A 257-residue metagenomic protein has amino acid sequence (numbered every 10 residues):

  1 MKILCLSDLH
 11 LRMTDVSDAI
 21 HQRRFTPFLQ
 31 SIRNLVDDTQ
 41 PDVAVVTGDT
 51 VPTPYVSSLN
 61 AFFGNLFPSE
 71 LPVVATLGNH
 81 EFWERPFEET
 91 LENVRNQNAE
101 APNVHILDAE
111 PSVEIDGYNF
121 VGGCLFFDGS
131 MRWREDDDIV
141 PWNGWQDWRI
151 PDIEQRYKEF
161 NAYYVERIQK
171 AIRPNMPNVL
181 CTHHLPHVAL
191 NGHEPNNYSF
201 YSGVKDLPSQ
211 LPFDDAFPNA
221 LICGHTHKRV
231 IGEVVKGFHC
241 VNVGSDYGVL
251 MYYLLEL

Functional and structural regions predicted by a protein language model:
M1-L4, S112-G122, P177, V234-C240: Beta-strand-turn-beta hairpins that frame and shape the catalytic cleft of phosphate-ester-processing enzymes
M1-P72, F82-E89: N-terminal active-site segment of His-dependent metallophosphoesterases
C5-S7, A44-D49, V73-N79, H105-E110 (+3 more regions): Active-site neighborhood of phospho(di)ester-bond hydrolases with catalytic His/Asp-centered motifs
M13, V121-N197: Active-site-proximal loop/helix segment associated with metal-binding centers of metalloenzymes
I20, E114, K205-N219, T226-L257: Binuclear metal-dependent phosphoesterase catalytic core
S31-D38, F62-N65, N103-G117, V121 (+1 more regions): Short amphipathic alpha-helices and their capping/turn segments at secondary-structure boundaries
S57-N65, E89-N93, N196-L207: Charged helix-capping and loop-helix junction motifs
V73-E135, G144: A basic- and aromatic-enriched beta-loop-alpha substructure that forms the phosphate/nucleotide- and DNA/RNA-contacting
